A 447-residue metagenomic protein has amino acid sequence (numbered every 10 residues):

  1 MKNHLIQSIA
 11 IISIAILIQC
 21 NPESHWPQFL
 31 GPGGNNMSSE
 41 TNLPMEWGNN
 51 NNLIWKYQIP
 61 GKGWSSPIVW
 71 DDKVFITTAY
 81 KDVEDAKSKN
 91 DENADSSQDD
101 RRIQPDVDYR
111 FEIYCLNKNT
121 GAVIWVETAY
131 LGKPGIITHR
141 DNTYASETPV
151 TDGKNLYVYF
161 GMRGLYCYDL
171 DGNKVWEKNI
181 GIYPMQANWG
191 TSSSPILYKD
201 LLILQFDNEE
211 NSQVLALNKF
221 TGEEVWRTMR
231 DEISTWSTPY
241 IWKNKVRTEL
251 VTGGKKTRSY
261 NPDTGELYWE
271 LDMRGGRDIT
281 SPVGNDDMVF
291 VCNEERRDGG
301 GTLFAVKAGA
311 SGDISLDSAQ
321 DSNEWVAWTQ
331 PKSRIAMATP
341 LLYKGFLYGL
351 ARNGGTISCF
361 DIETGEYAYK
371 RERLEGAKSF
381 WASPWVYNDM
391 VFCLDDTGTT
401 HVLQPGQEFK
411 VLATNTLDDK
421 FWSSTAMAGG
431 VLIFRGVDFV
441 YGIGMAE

Functional and structural regions predicted by a protein language model:
M1-I9: Bacterial N-terminal signal peptides that target proteins for export
S8-L17: Bacterial N-terminal signal peptides
C20-E447: Noncatalytic, solvent-exposed loop/strand surfaces of beta-propeller-type extracellular/periplasmic domains
